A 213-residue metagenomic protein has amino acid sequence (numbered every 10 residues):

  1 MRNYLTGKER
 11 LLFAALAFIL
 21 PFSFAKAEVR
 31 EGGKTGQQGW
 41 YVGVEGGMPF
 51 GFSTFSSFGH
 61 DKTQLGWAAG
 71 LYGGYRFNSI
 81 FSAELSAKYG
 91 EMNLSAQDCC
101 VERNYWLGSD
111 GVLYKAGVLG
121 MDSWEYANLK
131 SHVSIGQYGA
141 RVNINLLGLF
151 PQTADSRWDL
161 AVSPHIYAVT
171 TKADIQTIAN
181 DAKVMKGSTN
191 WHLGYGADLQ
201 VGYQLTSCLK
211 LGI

Functional and structural regions predicted by a protein language model:
M1-E31, V142: Bacterial Sec-dependent N-terminal signal peptides
A25-G74, T171-A173: Short glycine/proline- and aromatic-enriched beta-strand/turn motifs that initiate or cap beta-hairpins
E28-G39, I80, L147-L160, L205-C208: Short loop/turn motifs that connect adjacent beta-strands in outer-membrane beta-barrel proteins
G32, S57-D61, G73, N128-K130 (+3 more regions): Outer-membrane beta-barrel proteins
Q38, T63-A69, H132-Y138, S156-W158 (+1 more regions): Residues that define the transmembrane beta-barrel architecture of outer-membrane proteins
V44-M48, L71-Y75, L85, A140-L146 (+3 more regions): Residues on the lipid-exposed face of transmembrane beta-strands in outer-membrane beta-barrel proteins
S79-N180, N190: Gram-negative (and chloroplast) outer-membrane scaffold detector with strong preference for beta-barrel transmembrane
T171-D174, I178-K186, N190, G202 (+1 more regions): Transmembrane helical hairpin unit
